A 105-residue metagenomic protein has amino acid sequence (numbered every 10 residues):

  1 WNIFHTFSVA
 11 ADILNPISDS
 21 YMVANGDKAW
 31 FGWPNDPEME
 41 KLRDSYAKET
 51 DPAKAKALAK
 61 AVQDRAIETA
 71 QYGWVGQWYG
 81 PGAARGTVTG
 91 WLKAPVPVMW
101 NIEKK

Functional and structural regions predicted by a protein language model:
W1-K105: Detector for C-terminal structural segments
